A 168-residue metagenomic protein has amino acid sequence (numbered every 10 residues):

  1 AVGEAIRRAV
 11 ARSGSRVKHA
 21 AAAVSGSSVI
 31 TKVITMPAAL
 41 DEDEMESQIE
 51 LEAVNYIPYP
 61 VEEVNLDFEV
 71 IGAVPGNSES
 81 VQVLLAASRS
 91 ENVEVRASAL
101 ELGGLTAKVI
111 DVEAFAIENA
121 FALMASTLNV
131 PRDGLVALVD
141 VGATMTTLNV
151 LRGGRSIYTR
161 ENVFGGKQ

Functional and structural regions predicted by a protein language model:
A1, I34-L40, G154-Q168: Short glycine-rich, Thr/Ser-proximal phosphate-binding strand/loop in the N-terminal lobe of ATP-dependent enzymes
A1, K18-A23, T127-Y158: Gly/Thr-rich phosphate-binding beta-strand-loop-beta motif of the actin/hexokinase/Hsp70
A1-A11: N-terminal phosphate-binding loop and adjacent alpha-helix
A5, V95, Q168: Short Gly/charged-rich anion-binding patches and loops
V10, A125-L128: Structural motif corresponding to the C-terminal cap of alpha-helices
R12-R16: N-terminal basic/disordered segments at the start of proteins
H19, V24-S126: Active-site neighborhood for divalent-cation/phosphate handling
A114, A143, V163-G166: Glycine-rich beta-alpha junction loops
